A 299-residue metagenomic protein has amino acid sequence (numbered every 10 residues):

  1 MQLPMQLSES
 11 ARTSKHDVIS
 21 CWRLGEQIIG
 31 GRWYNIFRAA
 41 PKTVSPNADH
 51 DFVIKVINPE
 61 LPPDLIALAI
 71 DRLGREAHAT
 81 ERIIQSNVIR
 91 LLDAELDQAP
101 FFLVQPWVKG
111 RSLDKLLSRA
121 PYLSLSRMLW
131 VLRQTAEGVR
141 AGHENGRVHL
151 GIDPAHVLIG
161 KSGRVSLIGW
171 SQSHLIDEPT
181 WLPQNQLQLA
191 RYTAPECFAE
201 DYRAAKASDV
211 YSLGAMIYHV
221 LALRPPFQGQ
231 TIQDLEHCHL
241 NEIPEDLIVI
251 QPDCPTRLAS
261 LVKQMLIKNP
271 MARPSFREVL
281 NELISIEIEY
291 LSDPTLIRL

Functional and structural regions predicted by a protein language model:
P63-R82: AlphaC helix of the eukaryotic protein kinase fold
A94: Activation-segment/catalytic-loop signature of the eukaryotic protein kinase fold
Q98-S112, L116: Conserved short submotifs of the Hanks-type protein kinase catalytic core that shape the nucleotide-binding pocket
V131-L132: Activation segment signature within eukaryotic-like protein kinase domains
E137-R147: Protein kinase catalytic-loop region centered on the HRD/HxD motif
P183-E196: Conserved activation segment of eukaryotic-like protein kinases, specifically the C-terminal portion of the activation
A222-P226: Structural helix C-cap motif within protein kinase domains
